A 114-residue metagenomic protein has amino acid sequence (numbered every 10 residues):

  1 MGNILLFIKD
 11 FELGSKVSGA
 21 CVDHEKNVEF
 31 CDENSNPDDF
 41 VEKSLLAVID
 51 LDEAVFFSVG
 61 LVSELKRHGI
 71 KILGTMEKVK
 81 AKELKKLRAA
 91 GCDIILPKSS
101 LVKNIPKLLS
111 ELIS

Functional and structural regions predicted by a protein language model:
M1-N27: Short, charged N-terminal beta->alpha structural module
C21-F40: A short, well-structured beta->alpha microelement
E25, E64-G74: Short beta-strand/loop segments at the ligand-binding rim of alpha/beta enzyme cores
F40-I49: Short acidic/histidine-rich motifs immediately flanking catalytic phosphotransfer sites in two-component signaling
I49-S63: Conserved phosphotransfer microenvironments
V79-D93: Alpha4 helix (beta4-alpha4-beta5 surface) of REC/receiver domains from two-component response regulators
I94-K103: Output/docking surface of receiver
P106-S114: A charged, well-structured terminal subsegment
